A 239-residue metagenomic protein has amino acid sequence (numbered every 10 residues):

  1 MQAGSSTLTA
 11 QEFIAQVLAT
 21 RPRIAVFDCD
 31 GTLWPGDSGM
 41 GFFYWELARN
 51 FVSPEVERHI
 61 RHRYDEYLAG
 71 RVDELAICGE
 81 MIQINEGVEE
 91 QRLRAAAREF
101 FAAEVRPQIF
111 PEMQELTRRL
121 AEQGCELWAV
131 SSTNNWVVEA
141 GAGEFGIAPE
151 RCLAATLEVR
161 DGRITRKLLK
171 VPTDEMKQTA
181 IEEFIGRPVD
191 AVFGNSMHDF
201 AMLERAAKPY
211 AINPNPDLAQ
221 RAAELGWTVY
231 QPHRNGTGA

Functional and structural regions predicted by a protein language model:
M1-Q2, V88: Active-site-proximal helix-loop elements at catalytic-domain edges
Q2-I24, R94-R98, A102-W128, S132-A239: C-terminal cap/substrate-recognition subdomain and adjoining C-terminal extension of metal-dependent phosphatase-like
P22-G39, L203: Asp-based phosphoryl-transfer active-site loop
D28, E80-Q83, C152: Residue-level signal for pocket-adjacent positions within structured domains
G31, G70, G162-R163: Detector for glycine-centered tight turns/loop "hinges" at secondary-structure junctions
G36-G39, Y44-R119: A metal-dependent, Asp-based hydrolase signature
